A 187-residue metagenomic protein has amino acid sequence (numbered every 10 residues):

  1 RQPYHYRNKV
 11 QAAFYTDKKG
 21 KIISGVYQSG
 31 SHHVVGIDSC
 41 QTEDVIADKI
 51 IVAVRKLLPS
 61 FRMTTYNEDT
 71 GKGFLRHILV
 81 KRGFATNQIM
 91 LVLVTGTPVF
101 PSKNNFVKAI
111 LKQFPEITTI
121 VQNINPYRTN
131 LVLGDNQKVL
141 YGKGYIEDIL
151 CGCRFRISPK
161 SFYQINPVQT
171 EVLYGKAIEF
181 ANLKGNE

Functional and structural regions predicted by a protein language model:
R1-E187: Accessory RNA-recognition modules of RNA-modification enzymes
